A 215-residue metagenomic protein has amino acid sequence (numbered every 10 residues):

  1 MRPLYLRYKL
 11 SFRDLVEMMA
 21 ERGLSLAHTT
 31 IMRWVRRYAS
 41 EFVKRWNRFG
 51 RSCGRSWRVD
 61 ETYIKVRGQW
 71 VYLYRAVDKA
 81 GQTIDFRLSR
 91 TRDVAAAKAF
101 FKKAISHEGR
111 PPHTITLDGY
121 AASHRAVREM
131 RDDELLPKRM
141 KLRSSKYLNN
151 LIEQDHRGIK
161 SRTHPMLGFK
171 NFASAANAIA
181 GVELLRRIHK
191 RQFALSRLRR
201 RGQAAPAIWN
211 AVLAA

Functional and structural regions predicted by a protein language model:
R2-A215: Residue-level recognition of single "structural anchor" positions that define or cap local secondary structure
